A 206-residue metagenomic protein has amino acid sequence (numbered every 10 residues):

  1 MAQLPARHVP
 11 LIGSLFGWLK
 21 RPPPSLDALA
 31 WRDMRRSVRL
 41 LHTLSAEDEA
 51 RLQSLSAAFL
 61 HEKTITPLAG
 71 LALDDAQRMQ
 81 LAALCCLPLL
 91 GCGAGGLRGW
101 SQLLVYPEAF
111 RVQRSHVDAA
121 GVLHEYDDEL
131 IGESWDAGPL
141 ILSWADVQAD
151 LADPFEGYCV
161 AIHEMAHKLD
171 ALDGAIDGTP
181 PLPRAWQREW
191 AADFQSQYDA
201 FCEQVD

Functional and structural regions predicted by a protein language model:
A2-R32: Charged, compositionally biased N-terminal leader segments and the immediate start of the first structured element
G17, R21, A30, R35-H42 (+5 more regions): Metalloprotease/metallohydrolase-associated module, dominated by Zn2+-dependent proteases
I65-A72: Short, surface-exposed loop/turn segments at secondary-structure junctions
G157-D173: Catalytic glutamate of the conserved HExxH
